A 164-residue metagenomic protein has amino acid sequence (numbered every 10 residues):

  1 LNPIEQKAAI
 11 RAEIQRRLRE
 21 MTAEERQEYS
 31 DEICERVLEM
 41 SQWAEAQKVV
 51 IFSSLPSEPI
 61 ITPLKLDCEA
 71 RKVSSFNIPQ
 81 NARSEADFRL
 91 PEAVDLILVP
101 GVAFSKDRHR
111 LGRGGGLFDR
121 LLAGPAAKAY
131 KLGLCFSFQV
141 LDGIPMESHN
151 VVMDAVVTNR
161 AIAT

Functional and structural regions predicted by a protein language model:
N2-E92: N-terminal active-site beta-alpha-beta segment that forms phosphate/nucleotide-binding and substrate-recognition loops
L66-T164: Conserved phosphate- and dinucleotide-binding cores of soluble alpha/beta proteins, encompassing both enzyme active
